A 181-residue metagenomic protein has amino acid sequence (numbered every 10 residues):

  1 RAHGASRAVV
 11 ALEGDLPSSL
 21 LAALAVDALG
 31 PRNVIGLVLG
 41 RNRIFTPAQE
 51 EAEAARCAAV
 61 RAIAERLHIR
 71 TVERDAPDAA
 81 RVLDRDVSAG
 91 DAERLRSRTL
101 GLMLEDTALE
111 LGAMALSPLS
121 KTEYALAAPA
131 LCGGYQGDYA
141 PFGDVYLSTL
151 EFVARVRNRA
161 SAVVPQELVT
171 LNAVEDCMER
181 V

Functional and structural regions predicted by a protein language model:
R1-A130, G143, A154: ATP-dependent adenylation/nucleotidyltransferase module used to activate substrates
A113-V181: Mid-to-C-terminal catalytic subdomains of enzymes that bind/position adenosyl phosphate moieties or nucleic-acid
